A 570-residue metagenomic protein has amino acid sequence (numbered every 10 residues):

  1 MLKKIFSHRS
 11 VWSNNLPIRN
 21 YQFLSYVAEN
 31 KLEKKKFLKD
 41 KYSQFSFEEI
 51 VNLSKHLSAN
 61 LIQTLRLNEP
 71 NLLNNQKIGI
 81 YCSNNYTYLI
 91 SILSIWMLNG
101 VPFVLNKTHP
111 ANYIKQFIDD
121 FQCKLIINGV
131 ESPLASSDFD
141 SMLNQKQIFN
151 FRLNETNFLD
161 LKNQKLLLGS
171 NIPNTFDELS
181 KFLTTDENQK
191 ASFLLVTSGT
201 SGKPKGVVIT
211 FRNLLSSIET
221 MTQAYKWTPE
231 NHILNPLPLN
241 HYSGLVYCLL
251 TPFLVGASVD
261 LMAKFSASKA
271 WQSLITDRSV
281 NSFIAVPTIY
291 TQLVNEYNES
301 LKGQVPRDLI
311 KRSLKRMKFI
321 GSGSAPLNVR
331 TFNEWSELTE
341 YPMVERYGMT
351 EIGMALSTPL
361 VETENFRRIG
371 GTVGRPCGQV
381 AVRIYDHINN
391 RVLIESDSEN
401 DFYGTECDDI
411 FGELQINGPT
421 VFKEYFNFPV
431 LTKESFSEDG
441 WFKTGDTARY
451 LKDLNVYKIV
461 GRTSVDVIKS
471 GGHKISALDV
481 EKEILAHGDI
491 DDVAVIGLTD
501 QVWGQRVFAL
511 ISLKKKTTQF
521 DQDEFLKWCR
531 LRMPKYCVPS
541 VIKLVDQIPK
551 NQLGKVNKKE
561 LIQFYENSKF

Functional and structural regions predicted by a protein language model:
S43, N60-H109, K474: Conserved AMP-binding/adenylate-forming
S46-F47, L183-T184, S192-E219: Conserved AMP-binding A3 loop
L159-D160, K165-V196, K203, K226-H232: Conserved pre-ATP/AMP-binding loop-to-beta segment of ANL
L215-H232, N240-S282, Q292, E296-R307: Conserved AMP-binding/adenylation subdomain of ANL enzymes
V280-A285, E296-R368, A381: Gly/Ser/Thr-rich phosphate-binding loop
R375-Q379, N390-S435, I475: Conserved ATP/PPi-binding loop(s) of AMP-dependent carboxylate-activating enzymes
G418, K423-E424, K433-E434, D439 (+2 more regions): AMP-binding/adenylate-forming catalytic core of the ANL superfamily
M533-V556: AMP-binding/adenylate-forming catalytic domain of the ANL superfamily
